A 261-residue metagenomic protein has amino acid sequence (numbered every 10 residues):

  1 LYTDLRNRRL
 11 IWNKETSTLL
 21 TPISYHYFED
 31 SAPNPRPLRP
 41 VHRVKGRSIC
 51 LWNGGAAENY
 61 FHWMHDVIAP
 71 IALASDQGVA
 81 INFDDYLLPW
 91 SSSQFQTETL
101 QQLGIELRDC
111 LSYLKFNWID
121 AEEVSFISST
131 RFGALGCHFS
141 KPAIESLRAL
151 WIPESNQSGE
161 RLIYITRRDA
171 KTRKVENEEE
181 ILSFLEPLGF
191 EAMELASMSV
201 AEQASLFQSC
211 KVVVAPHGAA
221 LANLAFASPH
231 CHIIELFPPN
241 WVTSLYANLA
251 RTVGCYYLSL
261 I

Functional and structural regions predicted by a protein language model:
L1-I261: The feature primarily captures lumenal catalytic ectodomains of type II secretory-pathway glycosyltransferases
